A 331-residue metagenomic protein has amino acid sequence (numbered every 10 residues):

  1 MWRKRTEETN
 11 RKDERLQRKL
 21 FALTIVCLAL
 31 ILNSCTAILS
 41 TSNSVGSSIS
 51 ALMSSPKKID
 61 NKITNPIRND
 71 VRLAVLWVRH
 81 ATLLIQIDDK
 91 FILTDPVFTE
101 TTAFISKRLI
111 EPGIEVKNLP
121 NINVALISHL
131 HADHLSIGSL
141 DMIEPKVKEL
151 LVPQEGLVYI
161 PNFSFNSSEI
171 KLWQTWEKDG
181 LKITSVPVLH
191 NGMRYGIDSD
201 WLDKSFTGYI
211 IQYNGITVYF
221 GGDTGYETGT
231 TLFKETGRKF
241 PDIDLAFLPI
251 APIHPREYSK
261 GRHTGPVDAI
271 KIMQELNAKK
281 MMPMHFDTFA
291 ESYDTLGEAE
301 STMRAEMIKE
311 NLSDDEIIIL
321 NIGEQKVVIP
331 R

Functional and structural regions predicted by a protein language model:
W2-D13, Q17-L20, L32-L93, E100: Zn-dependent metallo-beta-lactamase
A37-L39, V124, E149-L151, E155-V158 (+1 more regions): Cap/insert and terminal regions of metallo-dependent hydrolase folds
A51-D70, V152-I216, T302-E324, V328-R331: Metallo-beta-lactamase
S55-R68, V78, L84-L130, I137-M142 (+3 more regions): Pre-active-site segment of Zn-dependent metallo-hydrolases
R72-A74, P145-E149: Short active-site oxyanion
A74-W77, F91-D95, K182-V188, T217-D223: Active-site-proximal beta-strand elements of phosphoester/diester hydrolases
I85, D95, H129, S136 (+5 more regions): Divalent metal-coordination and catalytic microenvironments
P96-T99, L130, V188-L189, G222-T224 (+2 more regions): Active-site metal-binding loops of divalent metal-dependent hydrolases
